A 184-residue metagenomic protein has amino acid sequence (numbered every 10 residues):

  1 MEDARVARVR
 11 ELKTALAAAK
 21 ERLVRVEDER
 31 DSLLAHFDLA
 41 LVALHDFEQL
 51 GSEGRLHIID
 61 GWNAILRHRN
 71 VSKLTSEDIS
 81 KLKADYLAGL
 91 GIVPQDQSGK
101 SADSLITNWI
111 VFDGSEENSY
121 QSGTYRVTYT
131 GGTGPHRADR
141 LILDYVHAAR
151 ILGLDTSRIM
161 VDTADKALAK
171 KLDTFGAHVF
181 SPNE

Functional and structural regions predicted by a protein language model:
A4, R8, A15-A18, R22 (+3 more regions): Heptad-repeat coiled-coil/leucine-zipper oligomerization helices
R10, F47, N63-E184: Nuclease catalytic cores that cleave nucleic-acid phosphodiester bonds, predominantly acidic two-metal-ion
V24-E27, L34, W109, P135: Short linear motifs centered on Gly/Pro in flexible linkers and helix caps
L39-N70: Metal-dependent nucleic-acid phosphoesterase active-site entry motif
